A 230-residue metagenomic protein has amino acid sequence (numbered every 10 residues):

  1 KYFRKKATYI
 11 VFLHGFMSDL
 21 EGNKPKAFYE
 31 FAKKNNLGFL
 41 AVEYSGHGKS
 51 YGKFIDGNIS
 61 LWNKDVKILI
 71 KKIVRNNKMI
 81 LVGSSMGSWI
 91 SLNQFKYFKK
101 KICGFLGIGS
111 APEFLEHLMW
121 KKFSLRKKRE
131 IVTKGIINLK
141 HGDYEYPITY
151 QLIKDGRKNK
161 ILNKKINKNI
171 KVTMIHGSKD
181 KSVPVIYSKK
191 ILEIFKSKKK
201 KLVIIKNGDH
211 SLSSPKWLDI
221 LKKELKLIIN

Functional and structural regions predicted by a protein language model:
K1-F3: A short loop-to-beta-strand scaffold at the N-terminal edge of the catalytic core in hydrolase folds
A7-G15: Short beta-strand element of the alpha/beta-hydrolase
M17, Y44-K49, P112, D209: Alpha/beta-hydrolase active-site loop signature
M17-N23: Short substrate-entry loop that stabilizes the transition state in hydrolases
P25, Y29-Y51: Conserved alpha/beta-hydrolase
H47-I73: Catalytic nucleophile-loop/oxyanion-hole region of alpha/beta-hydrolase and closely related hydrolase-like folds
G83-S91: Gly/Ala-rich beta-loop-alpha elbow adjacent to hydrolase catalytic centers
W89, K101-K199, I204-I205, D209-I229: The alpha/beta-hydrolase serine catalytic core
